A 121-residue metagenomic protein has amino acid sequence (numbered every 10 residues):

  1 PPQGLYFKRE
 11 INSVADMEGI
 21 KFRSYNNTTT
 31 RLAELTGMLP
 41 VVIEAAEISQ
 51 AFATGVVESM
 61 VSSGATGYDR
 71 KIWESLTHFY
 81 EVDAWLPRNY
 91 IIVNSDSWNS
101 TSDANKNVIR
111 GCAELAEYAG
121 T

Functional and structural regions predicted by a protein language model:
P1-T121: N-terminal secretory/targeting leader peptides
